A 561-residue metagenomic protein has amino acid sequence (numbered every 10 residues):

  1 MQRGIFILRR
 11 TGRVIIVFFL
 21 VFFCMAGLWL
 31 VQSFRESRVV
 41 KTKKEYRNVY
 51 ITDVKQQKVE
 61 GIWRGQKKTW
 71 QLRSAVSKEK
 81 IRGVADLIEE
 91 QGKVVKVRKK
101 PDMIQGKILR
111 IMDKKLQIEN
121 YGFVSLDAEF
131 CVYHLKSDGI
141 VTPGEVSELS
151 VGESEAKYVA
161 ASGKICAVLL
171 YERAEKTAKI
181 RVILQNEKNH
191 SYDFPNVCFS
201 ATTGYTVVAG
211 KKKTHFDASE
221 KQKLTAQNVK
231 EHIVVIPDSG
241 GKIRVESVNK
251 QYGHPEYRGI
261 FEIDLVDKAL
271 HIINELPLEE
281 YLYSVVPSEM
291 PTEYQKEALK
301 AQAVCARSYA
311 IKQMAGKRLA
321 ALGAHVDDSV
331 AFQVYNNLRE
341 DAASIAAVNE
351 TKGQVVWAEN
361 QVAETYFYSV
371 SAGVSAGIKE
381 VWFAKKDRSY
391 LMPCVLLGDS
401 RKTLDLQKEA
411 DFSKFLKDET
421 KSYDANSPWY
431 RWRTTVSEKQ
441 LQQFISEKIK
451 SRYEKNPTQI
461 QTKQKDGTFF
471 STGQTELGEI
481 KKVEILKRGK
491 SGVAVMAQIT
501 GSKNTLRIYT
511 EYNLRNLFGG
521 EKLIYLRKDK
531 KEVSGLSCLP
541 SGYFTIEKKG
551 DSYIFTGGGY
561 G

Functional and structural regions predicted by a protein language model:
R3-G561: Conserved, single-site charged/polar hotspot
